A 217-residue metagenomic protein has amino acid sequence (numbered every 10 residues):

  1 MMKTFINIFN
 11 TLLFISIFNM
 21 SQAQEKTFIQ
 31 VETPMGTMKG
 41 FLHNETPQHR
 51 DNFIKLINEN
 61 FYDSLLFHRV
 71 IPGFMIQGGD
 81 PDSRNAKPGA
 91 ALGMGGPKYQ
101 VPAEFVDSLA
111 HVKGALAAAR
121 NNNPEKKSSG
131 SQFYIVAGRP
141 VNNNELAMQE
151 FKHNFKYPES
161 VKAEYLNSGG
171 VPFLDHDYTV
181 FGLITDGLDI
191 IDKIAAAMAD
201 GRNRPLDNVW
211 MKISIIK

Functional and structural regions predicted by a protein language model:
M1-K26: Bacterial Sec-dependent N-terminal signal peptides
S21-K217: Cyclophilin-like peptidyl-prolyl cis-trans isomerases
